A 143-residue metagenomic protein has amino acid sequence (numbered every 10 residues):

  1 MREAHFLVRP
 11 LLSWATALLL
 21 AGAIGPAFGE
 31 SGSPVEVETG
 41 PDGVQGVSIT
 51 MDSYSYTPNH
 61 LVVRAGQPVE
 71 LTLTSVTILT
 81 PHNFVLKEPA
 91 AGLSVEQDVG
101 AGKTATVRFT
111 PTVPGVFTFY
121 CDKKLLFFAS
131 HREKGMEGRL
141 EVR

Functional and structural regions predicted by a protein language model:
M1-S48: Extracytoplasmic entry segments of secretory-pathway proteins
S31-E36, G40-P41, V99-R143: Extracellular/periplasmic metallocenter environments
E38-P68: N-terminal edge beta-strand
S48-T50, E70-T72, V85, Y120 (+1 more regions): Soluble periplasmic/extracytoplasmic beta-strand elements of cell-envelope proteins
M51-S53, L73-T77, P111: Non-cytosolic beta-sheet module surface loops
P58-L61, S94-V99, V107-R108: Beta-strand-rich interaction surfaces with strong enrichment in secreted/lumenal proteins
V69, T80-F84, G115: Short beta-strand/loop motifs in extracellular/secreted proteins, especially within beta-sandwich accessory domains
T74-A101, F128-M136: Histidine- and aromatic-enriched segments that form or immediately flank copper-ligand environments
